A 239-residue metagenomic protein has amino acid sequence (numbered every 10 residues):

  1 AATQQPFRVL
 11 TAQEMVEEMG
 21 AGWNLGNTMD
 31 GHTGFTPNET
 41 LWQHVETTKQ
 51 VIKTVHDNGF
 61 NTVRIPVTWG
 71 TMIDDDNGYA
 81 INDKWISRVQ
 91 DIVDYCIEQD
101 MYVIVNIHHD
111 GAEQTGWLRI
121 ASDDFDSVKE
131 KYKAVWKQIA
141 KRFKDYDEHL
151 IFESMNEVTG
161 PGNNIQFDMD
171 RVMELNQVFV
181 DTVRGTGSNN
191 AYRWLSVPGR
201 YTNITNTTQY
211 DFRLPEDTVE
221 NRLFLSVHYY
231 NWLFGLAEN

Functional and structural regions predicted by a protein language model:
A1-T62: N-terminal carbohydrate-binding accessory modules
Q4, W42-V63, I73, N77-H109 (+2 more regions): An active-site-proximal structural segment forming one wall of the substrate-binding cleft that immediately precedes
P6, M19, E39, A80 (+2 more regions): Short N-terminal micro-motifs specific to bacterial/archaeal maturation and metal-cluster initiation sites
T11, T48, T68, N82 (+3 more regions): Alpha-helix initiation/capping motif
A21-L25, V63-I65, V103-I107, F152 (+2 more regions): Hydrophobic faces of well-ordered beta-strands that scaffold small-molecule active sites in alpha/beta enzyme cores
N27-G31, T62, T68-I73, H109-E113 (+3 more regions): Solvent-exposed loop/turn segments at secondary-structure junctions within structured extracellular/periplasmic domains
G34-F35, D76, G116, L236-E238: Short, solvent-exposed loop/turn and secondary-structure capping segments
D126-N239: Active-site region of glycoside hydrolase catalytic domains
